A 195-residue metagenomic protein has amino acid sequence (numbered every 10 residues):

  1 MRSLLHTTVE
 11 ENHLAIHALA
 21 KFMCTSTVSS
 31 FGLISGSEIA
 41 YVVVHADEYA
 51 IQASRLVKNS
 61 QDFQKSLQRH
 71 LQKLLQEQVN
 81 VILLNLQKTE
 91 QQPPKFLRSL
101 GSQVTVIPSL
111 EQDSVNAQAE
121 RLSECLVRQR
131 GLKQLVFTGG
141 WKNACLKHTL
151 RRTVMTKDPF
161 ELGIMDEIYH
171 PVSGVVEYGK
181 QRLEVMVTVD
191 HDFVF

Functional and structural regions predicted by a protein language model:
R2-A40, D47-Y49, K88-F195: Active-site-adjacent betaalpha module
T8-E11, N59, F63: Non-membrane alpha-helical secondary structure
L14-A20, L56-K58, L83: Short linear motifs at secondary-structure transitions and domain/linker junctions
V43, V57-K58, V81-L84, L146 (+1 more regions): Hydrophobic aliphatic residue packing
I51-Q61: Acidic/histidine-rich helix-loop elements that form or flank divalent-metal/phosphate-binding sites at the catalytic
S60, Q68-E90: Von Willebrand factor
D62-S66, C145: Conserved alpha-helical elements of sugar-nucleotide-dependent glycosyltransferases
K65-Q72, R151, M155: Surface-exposed alpha-helical segments enriched in charged/polar residues
